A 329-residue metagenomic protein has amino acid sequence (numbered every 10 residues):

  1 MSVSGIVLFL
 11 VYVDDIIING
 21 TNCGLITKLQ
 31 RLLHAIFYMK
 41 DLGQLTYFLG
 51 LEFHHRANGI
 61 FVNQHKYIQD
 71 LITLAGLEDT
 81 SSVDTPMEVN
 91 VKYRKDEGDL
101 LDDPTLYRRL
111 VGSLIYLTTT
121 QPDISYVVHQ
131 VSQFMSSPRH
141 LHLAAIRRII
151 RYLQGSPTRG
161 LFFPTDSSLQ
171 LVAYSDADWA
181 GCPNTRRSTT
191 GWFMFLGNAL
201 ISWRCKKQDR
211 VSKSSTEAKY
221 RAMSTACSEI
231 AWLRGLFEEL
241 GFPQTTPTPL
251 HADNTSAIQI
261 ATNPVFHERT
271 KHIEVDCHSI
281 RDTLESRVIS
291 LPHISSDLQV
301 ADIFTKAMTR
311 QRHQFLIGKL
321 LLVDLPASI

Functional and structural regions predicted by a protein language model:
M1-F37, E52-N63, D99, F134-H140 (+3 more regions): Catalytic palm subdomain of template-directed nucleic-acid polymerases, centered on the conserved carboxylate motif
M1-V13, I17, L25-I26, I36-L45 (+3 more regions): Active-site palm subdomain of RNA-directed nucleic acid polymerases
S2, L77-Y93, S188-R204: Reverse-transcriptase-like RNA-dependent polymerase core
V13, D41-G160, S295, I303-T305 (+1 more regions): C-terminal reverse transcriptase regions that engage the nucleic-acid substrate
D14-I16, L29, L33, G50 (+15 more regions): Mobile genetic element proteins and their domesticated derivatives, centered on retroelements and DNA transposons
Y47, Q170, S188, K206-I329: RNase H-like nuclease module associated with reverse transcription
L114, Y174-T216: RNase H-like nuclease fold core
L153-A177, F242: Structured nucleic-acid-interacting core domains from mobile-element enzymes and related host factors, especially RNase
